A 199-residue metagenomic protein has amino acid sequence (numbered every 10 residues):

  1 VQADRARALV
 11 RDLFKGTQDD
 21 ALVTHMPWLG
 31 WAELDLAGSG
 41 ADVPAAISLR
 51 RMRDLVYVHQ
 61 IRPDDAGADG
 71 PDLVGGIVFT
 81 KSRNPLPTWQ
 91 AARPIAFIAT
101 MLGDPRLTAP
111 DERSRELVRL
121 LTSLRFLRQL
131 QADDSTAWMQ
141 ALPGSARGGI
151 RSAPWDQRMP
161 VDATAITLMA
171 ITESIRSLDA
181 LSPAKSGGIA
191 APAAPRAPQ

Functional and structural regions predicted by a protein language model:
V1, S39-A46, A109-P110: Short coil/turn connectors between adjacent alpha-helices in alpha-solenoid helical repeat scaffolds
V1-A8, D20-T24: Aromatic- and glycine-enriched pocket-lining scaffold segments that form the walls of small-molecule binding clefts
A3-F14, G30, L34, A46-Q60 (+4 more regions): Hydrophobic core segments within long, regular secondary-structure runs in both alpha- and beta-rich folds
L13-D20, T80-N84: Helix-loop junctions that connect tandem helical modules in alpha-solenoid scaffolds
K15-V23, V58-P63, Q129-D134: Secretory-pathway/luminal and periplasmic proteins that interact with or process carbohydrate-rich
D19-A37: Aromatic-lined, polymer-binding surfaces characteristic of secreted/periplasmic polysaccharide-degrading enzymes
R62-L73, I77-I95, G103-Q199: CBM-like carbohydrate-recognition segments
